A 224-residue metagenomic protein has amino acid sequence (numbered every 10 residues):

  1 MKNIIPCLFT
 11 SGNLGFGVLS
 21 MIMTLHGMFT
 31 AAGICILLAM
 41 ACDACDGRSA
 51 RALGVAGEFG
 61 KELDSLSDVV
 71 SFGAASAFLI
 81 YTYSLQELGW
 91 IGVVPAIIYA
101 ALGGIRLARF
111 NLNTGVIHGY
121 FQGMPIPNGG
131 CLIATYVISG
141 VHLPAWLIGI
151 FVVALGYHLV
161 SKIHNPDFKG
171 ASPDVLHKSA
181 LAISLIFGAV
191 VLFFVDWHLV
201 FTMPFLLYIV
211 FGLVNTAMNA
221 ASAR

Functional and structural regions predicted by a protein language model:
M1-A44, S49, H177-K178, A189 (+1 more regions): Topogenic membrane-insertion module of multi-pass membrane proteins
M1-L8, F59-S67, G115-Q122, D167-H177: Short, amphipathic, aromatic/basic-enriched membrane-interface segments that mark the entry/exit of transmembrane
M1-S11, A52-A108: Multi-pass membrane catalytic core of lipid/isoprenoid biosynthesis enzymes
V18-M21, L38, S76, A101-G104 (+3 more regions): Alpha-helical transmembrane segments of polytopic integral membrane proteins, especially the permease/helical cores
L19-C35, A74-I97, I133-I148, L192-L199: Helix-coil boundary and interhelical linker segments in multi-pass alpha-helical membrane proteins
A41-R51, V93-F110, I148-N165: Hydrophobic, membrane-facing alpha-helical anchors
C45-G60, F110, T114, H118-Q122: Cytosolic, membrane-interface loops and tails of multi-pass inner-membrane proteins
H118, Q122-R224: C-terminal membrane-associated helical module and adjoining short loops/tails
